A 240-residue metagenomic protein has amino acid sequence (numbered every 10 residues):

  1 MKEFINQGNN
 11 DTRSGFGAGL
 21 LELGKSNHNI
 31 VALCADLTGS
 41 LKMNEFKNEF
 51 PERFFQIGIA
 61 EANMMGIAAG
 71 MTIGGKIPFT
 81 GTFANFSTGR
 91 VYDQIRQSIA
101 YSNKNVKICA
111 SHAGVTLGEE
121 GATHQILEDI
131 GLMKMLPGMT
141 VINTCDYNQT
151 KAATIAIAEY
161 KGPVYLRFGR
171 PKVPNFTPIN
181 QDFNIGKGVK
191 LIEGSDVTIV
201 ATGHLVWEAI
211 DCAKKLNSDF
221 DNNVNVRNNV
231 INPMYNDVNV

Functional and structural regions predicted by a protein language model:
M1-R167, K172: Thiamine diphosphate
T12-L23, A152-P163, K172-F220: Glycine-/acidic-rich phosphate or pyrophosphate-binding loops and their flanking alpha/beta elements
N29, D196-T198, N239: Residues that mark the start of a beta-strand
V31, I57, V197, V206 (+1 more regions): Hydrophobic aliphatic residue packing
L33, R167, V200-A201, R227-N228: Short, conserved beta-strand edge motifs with alternating hydrophobic and charged residues
S218, N222, R227-N228, V240: Generic long, charged, amphipathic alpha-helical segments
